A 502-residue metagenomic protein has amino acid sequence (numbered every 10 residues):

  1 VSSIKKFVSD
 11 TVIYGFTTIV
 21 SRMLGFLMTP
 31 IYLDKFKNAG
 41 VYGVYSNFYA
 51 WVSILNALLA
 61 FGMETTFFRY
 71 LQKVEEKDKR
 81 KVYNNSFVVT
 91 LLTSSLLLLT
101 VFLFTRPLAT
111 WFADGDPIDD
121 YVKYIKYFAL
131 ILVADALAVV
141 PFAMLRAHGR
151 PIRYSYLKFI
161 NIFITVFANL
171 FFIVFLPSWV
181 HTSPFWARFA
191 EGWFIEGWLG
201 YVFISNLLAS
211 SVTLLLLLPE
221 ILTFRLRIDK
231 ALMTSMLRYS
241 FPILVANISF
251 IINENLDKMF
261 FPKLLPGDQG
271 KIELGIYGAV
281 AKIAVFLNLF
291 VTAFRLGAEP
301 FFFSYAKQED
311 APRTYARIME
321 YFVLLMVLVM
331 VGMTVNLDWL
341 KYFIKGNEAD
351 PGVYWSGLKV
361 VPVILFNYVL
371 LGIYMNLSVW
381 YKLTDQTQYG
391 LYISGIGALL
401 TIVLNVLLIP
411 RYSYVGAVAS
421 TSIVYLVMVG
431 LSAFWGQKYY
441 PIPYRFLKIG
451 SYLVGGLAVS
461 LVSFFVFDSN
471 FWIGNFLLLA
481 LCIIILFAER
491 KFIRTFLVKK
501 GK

Functional and structural regions predicted by a protein language model:
V1-F7, V180-Y201, L214-E254, G297 (+3 more regions): Interhelical loop/hinge segments that connect adjacent transmembrane helices in multipass membrane
V1-L27, Y83-N84, V88, D120-Y121 (+5 more regions): N-terminal membrane topogenesis motif
K5-T65, T93-T105, I131, V166 (+1 more regions): Signature of the first transmembrane helix
D10-F26, Y201-L217, I221, K230-S304 (+2 more regions): Transmembrane helical elements of multi-pass membrane transporters/channels
T29-S53, D120-V122, I195-L199, S235-Y239 (+3 more regions): Interfacial/gating helices of multi-pass transporter permease domains
Q72-V88, I276-I393: Specific pore-lining/lateral-gate transmembrane helices of multi-pass inner-membrane transport and insertion machines
Y156-I221, G395-T401, Y414-W435, L477-L478: Hydrophobic alpha-helical transmembrane segments
S463-K502: Membrane-proximal transmembrane or re-entrant/amphipathic helices at the cytosolic face
